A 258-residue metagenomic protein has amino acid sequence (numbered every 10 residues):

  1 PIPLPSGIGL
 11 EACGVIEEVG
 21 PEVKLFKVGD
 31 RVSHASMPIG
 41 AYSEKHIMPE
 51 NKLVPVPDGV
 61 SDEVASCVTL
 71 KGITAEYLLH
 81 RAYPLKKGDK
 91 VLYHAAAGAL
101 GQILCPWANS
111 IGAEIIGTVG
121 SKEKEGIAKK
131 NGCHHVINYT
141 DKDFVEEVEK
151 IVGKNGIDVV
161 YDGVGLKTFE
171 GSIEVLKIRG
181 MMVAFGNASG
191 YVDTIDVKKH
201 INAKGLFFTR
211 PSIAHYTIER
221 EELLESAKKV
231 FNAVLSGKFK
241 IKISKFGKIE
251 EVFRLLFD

Functional and structural regions predicted by a protein language model:
P1-P38: Glycine-rich beta-strand-centered segment in the early N-terminal region that forms part of a ligand/cofactor-binding
K27, D58-S61, P84-K90, K154-N155: Short helix-loop-beta connector
T69-D141: Mid-domain Rossmann-like dinucleotide-binding core that forms the NAD(H)/NADP(H) cofactor-binding site
K86, L176-K177: Helix-to-beta-strand junctions that scaffold the AdoMet/dcAdoMet cofactor pocket in Class I SAM-dependent enzymes
N109-G171, E219-L223: Adenosine-nucleotide cofactor-binding segment
G180-M181: Glycine-centered, small-residue-biased loops immediately flanking beta-strands in adenine/cofactor-binding cores
G190-A203: Rossmann-fold NAD(P)-binding glycine/threonine-rich loop
R220-D258: C-terminal hydrophobic helical "lid"/dimerization subdomain of Rossmann-like NAD(P)H-dependent oxidoreductases
